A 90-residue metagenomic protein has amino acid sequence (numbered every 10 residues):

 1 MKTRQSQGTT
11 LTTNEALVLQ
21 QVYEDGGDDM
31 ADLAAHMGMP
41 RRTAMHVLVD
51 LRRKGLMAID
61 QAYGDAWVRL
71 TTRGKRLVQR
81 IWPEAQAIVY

Functional and structural regions predicted by a protein language model:
M1-T3, R76-Y90: Amphipathic alpha-helical dimerization/coiled-coil segments that flank or bridge DNA-binding/regulatory modules
M1-V18: Short alpha-helical segments that sit at the start of domains
Q20, A31, V49: Residues within the helices of the helix-turn-helix
Q20-E24, W82: Short, locally clustered residues in the helix-turn-helix/winged-helix DNA-binding domain
G27-H36: Short acidic, hydrophobic short linear motifs in intrinsically disordered regions
G38-R53: Short amphipathic alpha-helical interaction segments
Q61-W67: Short, Lys/Arg-rich nucleic-acid/phosphate-binding segment
